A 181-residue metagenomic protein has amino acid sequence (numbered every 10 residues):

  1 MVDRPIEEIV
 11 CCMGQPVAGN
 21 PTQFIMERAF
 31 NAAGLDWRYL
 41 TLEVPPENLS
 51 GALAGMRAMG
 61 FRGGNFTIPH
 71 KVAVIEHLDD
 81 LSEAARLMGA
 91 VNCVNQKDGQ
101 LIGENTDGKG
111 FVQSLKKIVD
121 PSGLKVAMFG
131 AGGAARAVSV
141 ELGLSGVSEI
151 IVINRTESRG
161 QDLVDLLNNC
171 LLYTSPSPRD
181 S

Functional and structural regions predicted by a protein language model:
V2-V119: Phosphate/diphosphate ligand-binding glycine-rich loop within oxidoreductases
G14, L115, L124-G143: Glycine-rich adenosine-cofactor-binding loop
E43-P45, T156, S177: Conserved acidic residues
R62, L124, S148: Short acidic/polar active-site loop segments enriched in Thr and Asp
V147-L167: NAD(P)-binding Rossmann-fold cofactor-contacting core
Y173-D180: Conserved small/polar residues in nucleotide/adenosyl-binding loops
